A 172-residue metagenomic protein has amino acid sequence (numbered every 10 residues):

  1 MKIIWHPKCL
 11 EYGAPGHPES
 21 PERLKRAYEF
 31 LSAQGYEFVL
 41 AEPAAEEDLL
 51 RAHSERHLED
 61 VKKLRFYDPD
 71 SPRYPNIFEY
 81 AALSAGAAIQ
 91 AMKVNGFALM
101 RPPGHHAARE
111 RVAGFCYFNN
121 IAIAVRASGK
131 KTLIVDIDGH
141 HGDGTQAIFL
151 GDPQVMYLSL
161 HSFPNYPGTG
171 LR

Functional and structural regions predicted by a protein language model:
M1-R172: HDAC/HDAC-like amidohydrolase catalytic core signature
